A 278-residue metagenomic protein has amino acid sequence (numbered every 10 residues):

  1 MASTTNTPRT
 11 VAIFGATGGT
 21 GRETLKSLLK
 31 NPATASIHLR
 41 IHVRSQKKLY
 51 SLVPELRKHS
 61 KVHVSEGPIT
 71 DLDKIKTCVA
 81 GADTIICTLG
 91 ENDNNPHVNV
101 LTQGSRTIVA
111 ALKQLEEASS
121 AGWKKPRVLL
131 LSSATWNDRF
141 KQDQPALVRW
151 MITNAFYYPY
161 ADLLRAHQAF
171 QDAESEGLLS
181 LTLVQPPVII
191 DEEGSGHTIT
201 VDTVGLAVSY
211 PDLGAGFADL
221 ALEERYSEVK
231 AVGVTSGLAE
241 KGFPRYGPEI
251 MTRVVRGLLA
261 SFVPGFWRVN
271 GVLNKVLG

Functional and structural regions predicted by a protein language model:
S3-T34: N-terminal Rossmann NAD(P)H-binding glycine-rich loop of SDR-like oxidoreductase domains
V11, H38, Q46-T107: NAD(P)H-binding glycine-rich loop region in Rossmannoid oxidoreductase-like domains and their noncatalytic homologs
F14, H42, T88-L89, V128-A134 (+1 more regions): SDR active-site strand-loop-helix element
G18, V98-T102, P145-A146, I152-H167 (+1 more regions): Short-chain dehydrogenase/reductase
T20, I85, A166, L213-F217: Non-catalytic, hydrophobic alpha-helical segments
P96, T107-Y157: Conserved Rossmann-fold NAD(P)-dependent oxidoreductase catalytic core, especially the SDR/UDP-sugar
Q168-E192: Conserved beta-loop-beta element that borders a ligand/cofactor-binding pocket
T203-G278: Mid/C-terminal beta-alpha module of Rossmann-like enzyme folds, strongest in SDR-family dehydrogenases/epimerases
